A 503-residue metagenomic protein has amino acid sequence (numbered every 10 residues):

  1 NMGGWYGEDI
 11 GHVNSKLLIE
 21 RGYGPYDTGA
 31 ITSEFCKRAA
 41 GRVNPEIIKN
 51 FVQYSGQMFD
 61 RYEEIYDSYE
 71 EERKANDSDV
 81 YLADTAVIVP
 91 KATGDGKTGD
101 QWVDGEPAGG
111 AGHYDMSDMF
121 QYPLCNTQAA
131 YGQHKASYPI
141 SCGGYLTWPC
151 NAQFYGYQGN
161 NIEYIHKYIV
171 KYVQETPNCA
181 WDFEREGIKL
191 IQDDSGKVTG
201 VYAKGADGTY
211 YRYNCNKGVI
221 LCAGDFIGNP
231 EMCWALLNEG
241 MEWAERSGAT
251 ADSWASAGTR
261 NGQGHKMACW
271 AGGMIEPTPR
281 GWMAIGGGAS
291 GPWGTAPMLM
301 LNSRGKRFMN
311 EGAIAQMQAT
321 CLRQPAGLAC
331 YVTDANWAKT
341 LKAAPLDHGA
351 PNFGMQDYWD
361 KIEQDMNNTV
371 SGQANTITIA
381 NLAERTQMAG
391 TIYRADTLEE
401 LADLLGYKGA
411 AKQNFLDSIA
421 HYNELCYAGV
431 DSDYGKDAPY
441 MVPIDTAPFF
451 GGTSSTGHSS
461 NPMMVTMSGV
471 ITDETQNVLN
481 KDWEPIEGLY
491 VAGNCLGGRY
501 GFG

Functional and structural regions predicted by a protein language model:
N1, N160, G205-G286, Q476: Glycine-rich loop(s) and the adjacent beta-strand/alpha-helix scaffold that form part
N1-Y23: Conserved N-terminal glycine-rich FAD pyrophosphate-binding loop of Rossmann-like flavoproteins
W5, M283-G288, Q316-A319, H458 (+2 more regions): Glycine-rich phosphate/pyrophosphate-binding beta-alpha loops
T32-D79, K342-A428: N-terminal leader/propeptide and maturation segments of large enzyme subunits in energy/redox metabolism and hydrolases
V52-A206, P230-E231, C426-P448: Conserved redox-cofactor binding core of oxidoreductases
K189, T397-E400, L404-R499: A glycine-rich dinucleotide-binding beta-alpha-beta segment and adjacent secondary-structure elements that constitute
G200, P297-N310, S468-K481: Active-site and channel-lining beta-strand-loop segments that bind or position nucleotide-derived/phosphorylated
H265, M274-Y407: An anion/pyrophosphate-binding glycine-rich loop and adjacent beta-alpha core in soluble alpha-beta enzymes
